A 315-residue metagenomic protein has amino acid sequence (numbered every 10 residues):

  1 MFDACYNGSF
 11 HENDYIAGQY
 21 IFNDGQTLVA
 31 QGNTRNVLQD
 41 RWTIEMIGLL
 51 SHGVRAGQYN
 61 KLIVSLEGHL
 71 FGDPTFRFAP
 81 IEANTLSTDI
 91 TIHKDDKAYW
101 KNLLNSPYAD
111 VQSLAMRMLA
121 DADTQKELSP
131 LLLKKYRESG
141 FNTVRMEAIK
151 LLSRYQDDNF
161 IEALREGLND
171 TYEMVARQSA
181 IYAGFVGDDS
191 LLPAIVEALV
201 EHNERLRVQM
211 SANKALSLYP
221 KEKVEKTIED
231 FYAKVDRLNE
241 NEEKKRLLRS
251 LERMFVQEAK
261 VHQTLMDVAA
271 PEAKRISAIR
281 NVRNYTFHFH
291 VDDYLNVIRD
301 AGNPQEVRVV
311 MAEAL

Functional and structural regions predicted by a protein language model:
M1-W42: Catalytic cores of nucleophile-dependent amide-cleaving enzymes
D3-Y6, G32-R35, I63, P74 (+8 more regions): Active-site proximal loops enriched in glycine and acidic residues that flank catalytic Cys/His/Asp and coordinate
T43-K126, R145-E147: Caspase-like cysteine protease fold
S87-T91, Q112-D123, T143-Y155, A176-D188 (+4 more regions): Structural detector for internal amphipathic alpha-helices that build alpha-solenoid repeat scaffolds
I92-N102, D123-R137, D157-L168, D188-V200 (+3 more regions): Amphipathic alpha-helical scaffolding segments comprising HEAT/armadillo-like alpha-solenoid repeats
P107-Y108, G140-F141, T171-E173, N203-R205 (+3 more regions): Short inter-helical turns and helix N-cap capping residues of alpha-solenoid HEAT/ARM repeat scaffolds
E258, Q263-L265, E272-L315: Intrinsically disordered terminal tails
